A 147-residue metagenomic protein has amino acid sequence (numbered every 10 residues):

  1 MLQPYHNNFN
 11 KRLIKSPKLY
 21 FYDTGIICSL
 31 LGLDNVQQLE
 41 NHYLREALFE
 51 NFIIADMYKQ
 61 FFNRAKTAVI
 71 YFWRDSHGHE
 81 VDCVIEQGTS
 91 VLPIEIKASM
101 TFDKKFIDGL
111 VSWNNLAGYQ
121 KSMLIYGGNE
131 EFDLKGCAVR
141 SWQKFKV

Functional and structural regions predicted by a protein language model:
M1-V91: Accessory nucleic acid-recognition modules appended to NTPase machines
S29, K104, E131-K135: Switch/connector loops and helix/strand junctions flanking conserved nucleotide-binding motifs in nucleotide-processing
R74, K97, I125-Y126: Short beta-strand/turn micro-motifs composed of small residues that flank or help shape donor/cofactor-binding pockets
G88, V111-S112, V139-R140: Short, solvent-exposed amphipathic alpha-helical segments in soluble enzyme and RNA/protein-processing domains
L92-F102: Active-site ExK catalytic segment of metal-dependent nucleases
S99, K105-G118, S122: Short, charged, amphipathic alpha-helix that recurs within catalytic cores of restriction-modification and other
G127-V147: Domain-level recognition of nuclease-like catalytic cores that cleave nucleotide substrates
